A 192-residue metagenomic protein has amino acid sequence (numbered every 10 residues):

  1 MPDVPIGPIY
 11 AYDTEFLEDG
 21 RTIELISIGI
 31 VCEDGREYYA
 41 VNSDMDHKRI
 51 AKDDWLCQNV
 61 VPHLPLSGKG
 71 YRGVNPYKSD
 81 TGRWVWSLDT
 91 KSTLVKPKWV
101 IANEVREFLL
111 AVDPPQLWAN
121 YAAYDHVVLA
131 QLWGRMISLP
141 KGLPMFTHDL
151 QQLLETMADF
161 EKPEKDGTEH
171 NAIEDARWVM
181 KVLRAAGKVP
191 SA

Functional and structural regions predicted by a protein language model:
M1-D3, T14-R21, F160-E164, L183-A186: Hydrophobic, well-ordered secondary-structure scaffolds
M1-I6, A192: Basic/polar N-terminal segments that are highly enriched at the extreme N-terminus, encompassing both cleavable
P5-Y10, E15-A119: Conserved non-catalytic scaffold segment of RNase H-like nuclease domains
D13-E15, D125, D149, D175: Acidic active-site catalytic centers that drive phospho-/nucleotidyl reactions and related ester hydrolyses
R106-L109, Y124-P144: Substrate-recognition/cap helix-loop segment adjacent to the acidic, metal-dependent catalytic center of Asp-based
Q116-A122, V127-L132, F160-A192: Acidic, Mg2+-coordinating catalytic module of metal-dependent nucleases/exonucleases that use a two-metal-ion mechanism
K141-K162: Short, flexible loop segments at boundaries between secondary-structure elements
